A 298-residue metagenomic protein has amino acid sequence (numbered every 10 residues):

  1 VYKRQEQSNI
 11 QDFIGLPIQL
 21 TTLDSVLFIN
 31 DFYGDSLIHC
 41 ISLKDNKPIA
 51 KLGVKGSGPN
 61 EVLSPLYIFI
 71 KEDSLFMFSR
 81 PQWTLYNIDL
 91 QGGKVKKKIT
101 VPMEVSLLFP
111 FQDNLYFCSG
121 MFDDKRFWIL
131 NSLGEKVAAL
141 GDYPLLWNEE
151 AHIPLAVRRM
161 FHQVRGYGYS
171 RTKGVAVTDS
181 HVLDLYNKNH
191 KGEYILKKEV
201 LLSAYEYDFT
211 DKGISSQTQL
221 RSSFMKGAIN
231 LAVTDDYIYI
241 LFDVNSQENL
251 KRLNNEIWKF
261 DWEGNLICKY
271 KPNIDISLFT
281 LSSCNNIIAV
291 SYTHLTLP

Functional and structural regions predicted by a protein language model:
V1-Q5, T293-P298: Conserved small/polar residues in nucleotide/adenosyl-binding loops
Q7-I10, L52-E61, A139-R159, L196-R221: Surface-exposed loop and turn segments in beta-propeller and other repeat-based domains that flank or scaffold
S8-S36, Y239-F242: Beta-strand-rich domains and repeat architectures in extracellular enzymes and scaffolds, especially beta-propellers
G15-Q19, V62-Y67, M103-P110, V164 (+2 more regions): Repeated scaffold domains used in trafficking and secretory/extracellular systems, primarily beta-propellers
D24-S25, E72-D73, D113-N114, R171-T172 (+2 more regions): Short coil/turn segments that connect the beta-strands within blades of beta-propeller domains
I29-G34, M77-P81, F117-F122, V175-D179 (+3 more regions): Conserved beta-strand positions in repeat-built beta-propeller and related beta-rich domains
L130, L253-W262: Beta-propeller blade signature
S222-I257: Loop/turn-rich, solvent-exposed surfaces of beta-rich toroidal or solenoidal domains
